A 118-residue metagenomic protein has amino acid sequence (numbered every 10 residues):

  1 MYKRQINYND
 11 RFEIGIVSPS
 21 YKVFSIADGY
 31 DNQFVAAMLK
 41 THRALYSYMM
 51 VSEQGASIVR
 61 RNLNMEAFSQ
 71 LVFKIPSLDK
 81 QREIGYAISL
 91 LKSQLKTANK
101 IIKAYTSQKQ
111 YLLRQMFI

Functional and structural regions predicted by a protein language model:
M1-Q5: Conserved small/polar residues in nucleotide/adenosyl-binding loops
N7-R11: Extracytoplasmic/secretory-pathway segments with low complexity and glycosylation-like composition
E13, G29-D31, L78-K80: Generic "edge-of-domain/loop-turn" microfeature
I14-G15, R61: Residues that recognize and position ribonucleotide moieties
G15, E53-Q54, I102: Helix-centric, low-specificity signal for extended rod-like, repetitive segments
V17-S20: A generic structural signal for short beta-strands and their flanking turns/coil linkers
K22-I75: Basic, amphipathic alpha-helical recognition segments used for DNA target recognition
K74-I118: Amphipathic alpha-helical coiled-coil/heptad-repeat segments
